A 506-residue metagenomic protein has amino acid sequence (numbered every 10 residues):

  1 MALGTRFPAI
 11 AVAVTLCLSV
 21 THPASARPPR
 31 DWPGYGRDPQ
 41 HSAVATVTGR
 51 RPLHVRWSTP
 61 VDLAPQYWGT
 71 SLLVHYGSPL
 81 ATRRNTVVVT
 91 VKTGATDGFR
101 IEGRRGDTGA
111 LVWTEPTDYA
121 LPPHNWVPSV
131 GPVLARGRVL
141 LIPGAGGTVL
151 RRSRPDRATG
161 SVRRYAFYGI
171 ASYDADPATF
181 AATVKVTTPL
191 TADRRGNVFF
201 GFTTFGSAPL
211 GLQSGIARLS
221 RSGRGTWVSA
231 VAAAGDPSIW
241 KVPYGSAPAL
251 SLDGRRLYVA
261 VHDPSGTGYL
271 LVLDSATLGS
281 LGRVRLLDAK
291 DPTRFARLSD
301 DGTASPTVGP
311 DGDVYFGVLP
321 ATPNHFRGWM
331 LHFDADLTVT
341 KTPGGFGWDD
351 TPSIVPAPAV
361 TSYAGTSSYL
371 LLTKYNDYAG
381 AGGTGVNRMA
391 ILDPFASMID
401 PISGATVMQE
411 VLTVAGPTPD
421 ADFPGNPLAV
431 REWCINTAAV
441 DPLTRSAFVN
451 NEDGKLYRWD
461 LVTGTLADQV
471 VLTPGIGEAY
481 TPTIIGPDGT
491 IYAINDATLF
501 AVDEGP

Functional and structural regions predicted by a protein language model:
M1-I10: Bacterial N-terminal signal peptides that target proteins for export
F7, L73-V74: Short, conserved micro-motifs enriched in small and acidic residues
F7, T21, M408-Q409: Intrinsically disordered, low-complexity regions enriched in polar/acidic and amide residues
I10-S19: Bacterial N-terminal signal peptides
L18-P29, H41: C-terminal region of N-terminal signal peptides and the immediate post-cleavage residues of exported proteins
R27-R30, Y35, V44-L73, A81-V89 (+6 more regions): Extracytoplasmic/lumenal domain signature
